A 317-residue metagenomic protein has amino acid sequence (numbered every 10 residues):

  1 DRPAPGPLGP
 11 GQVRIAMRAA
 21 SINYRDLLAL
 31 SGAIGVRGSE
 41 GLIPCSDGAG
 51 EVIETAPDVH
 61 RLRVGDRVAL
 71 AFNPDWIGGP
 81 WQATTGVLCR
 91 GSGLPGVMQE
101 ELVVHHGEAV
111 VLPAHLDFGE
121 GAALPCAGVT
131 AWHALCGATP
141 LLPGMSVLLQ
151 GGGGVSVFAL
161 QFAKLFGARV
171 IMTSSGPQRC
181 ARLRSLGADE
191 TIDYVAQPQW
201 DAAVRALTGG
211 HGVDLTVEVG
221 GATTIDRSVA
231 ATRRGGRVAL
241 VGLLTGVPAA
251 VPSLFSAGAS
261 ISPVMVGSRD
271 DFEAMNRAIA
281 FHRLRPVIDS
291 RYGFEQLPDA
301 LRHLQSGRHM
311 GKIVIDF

Functional and structural regions predicted by a protein language model:
P5-A20, A33-I77, G93-P95, P113-H115: Glycine-rich beta-strand-centered segment in the early N-terminal region that forms part of a ligand/cofactor-binding
A16, N73-Q150: NAD(P)H dinucleotide-binding glycine-rich loop of Rossmann-like/cofactor-binding domains, especially the beta1-alpha1
G86-V87, F166, P177, L183-R184 (+3 more regions): Glycine-rich phosphate-binding loop and adjacent beta-alpha segment of Rossmann(oid) nucleotide-cofactor-binding
S146-G152, K164-R227: Adenosine-nucleotide cofactor-binding segment
S156-V157: N-terminal Rossmann-fold NAD(P) dinucleotide-binding loop
G210, R283-V287, D299-F317: C-terminal capping/lid region of NAD(P)-dependent oxidoreductase domains
